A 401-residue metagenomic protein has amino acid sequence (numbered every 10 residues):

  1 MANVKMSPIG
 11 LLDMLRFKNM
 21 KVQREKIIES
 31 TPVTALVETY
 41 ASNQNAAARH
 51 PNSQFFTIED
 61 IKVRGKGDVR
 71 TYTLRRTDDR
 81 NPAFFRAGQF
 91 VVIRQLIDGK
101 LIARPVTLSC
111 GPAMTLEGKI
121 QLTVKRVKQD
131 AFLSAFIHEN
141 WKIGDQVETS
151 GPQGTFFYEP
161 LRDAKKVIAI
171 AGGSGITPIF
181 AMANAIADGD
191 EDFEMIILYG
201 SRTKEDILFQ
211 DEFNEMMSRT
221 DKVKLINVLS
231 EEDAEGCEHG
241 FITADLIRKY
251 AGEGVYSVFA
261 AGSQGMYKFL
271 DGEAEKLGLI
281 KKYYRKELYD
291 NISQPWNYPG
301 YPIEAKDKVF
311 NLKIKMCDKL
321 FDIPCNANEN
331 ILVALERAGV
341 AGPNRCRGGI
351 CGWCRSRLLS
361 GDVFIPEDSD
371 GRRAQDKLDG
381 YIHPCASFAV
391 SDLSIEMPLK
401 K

Functional and structural regions predicted by a protein language model:
M1-I9, A135-K313, L320, P324-A327: FNR/FR-type flavoprotein reductase catalytic core
M1-N52, K276, K281, E304 (+2 more regions): Iron-sulfur (Fe-S) cluster-binding modules
Y40-Q146, K165, S201-T203, N214-M217 (+1 more regions): Ferredoxin-reductase
R64, F310-A338, R355-E367: Short, charged low-complexity linear segments at domain edges
N326, P343-W353, P384-A386: Cysteine-centered iron-sulfur cluster-binding motifs in ferredoxin-type domains/subunits of redox enzymes
A334-G339, W353-K401: Iron-sulfur (Fe-S) cluster-binding segments and ferredoxin-like electron-carrier domains, especially [2Fe-2S]
